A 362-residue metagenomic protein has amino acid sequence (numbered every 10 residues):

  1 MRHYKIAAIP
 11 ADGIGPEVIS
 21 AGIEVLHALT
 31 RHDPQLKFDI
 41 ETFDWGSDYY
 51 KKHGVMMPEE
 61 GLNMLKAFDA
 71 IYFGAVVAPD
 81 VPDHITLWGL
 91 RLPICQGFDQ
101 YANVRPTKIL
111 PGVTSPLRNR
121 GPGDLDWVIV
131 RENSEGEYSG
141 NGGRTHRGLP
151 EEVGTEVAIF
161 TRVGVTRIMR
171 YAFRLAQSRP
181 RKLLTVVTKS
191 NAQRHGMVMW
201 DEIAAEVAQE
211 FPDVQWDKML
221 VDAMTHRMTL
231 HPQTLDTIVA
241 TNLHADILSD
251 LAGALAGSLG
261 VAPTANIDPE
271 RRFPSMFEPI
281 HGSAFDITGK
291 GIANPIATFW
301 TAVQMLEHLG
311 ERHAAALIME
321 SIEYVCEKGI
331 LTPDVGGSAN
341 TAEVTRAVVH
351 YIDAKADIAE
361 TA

Functional and structural regions predicted by a protein language model:
K5-I14, Y72-V77, L184-S190, W300-M305 (+1 more regions): Short glycine-rich or small-residue beta-strand-to-loop segments that form or flank ligand, phosphate, metal/Fe-S
A7-E24, A28-L29, D33, L149-V221: Glycine-rich phosphate/diphosphate-binding loop of Rossmann-like nucleotide-binding domains
D12-G15, D69, V130, A172 (+5 more regions): Buried hydrophobic positions in well-ordered alpha/beta secondary-structure cores of metabolic enzymes
G22, L26, A204, T298-L306 (+1 more regions): Buried hydrophobic packing segments
Q35-E59, M228: N-terminal beta-loop-helix "entrance" segment that forms/cooperates in small-molecule cofactor or anionic ligand
Y49, R227-I330: Glycine-rich phosphate/nucleotide-binding loop
Y50-T155, L243-A245: N-terminal glycine-rich phosphate/adenylate-binding segment common to multiple enzyme folds
G140-V186, S190-R194, R312, L317 (+1 more regions): Glycine-rich phosphate/pyrophosphate-binding loop and the adjoining helix
